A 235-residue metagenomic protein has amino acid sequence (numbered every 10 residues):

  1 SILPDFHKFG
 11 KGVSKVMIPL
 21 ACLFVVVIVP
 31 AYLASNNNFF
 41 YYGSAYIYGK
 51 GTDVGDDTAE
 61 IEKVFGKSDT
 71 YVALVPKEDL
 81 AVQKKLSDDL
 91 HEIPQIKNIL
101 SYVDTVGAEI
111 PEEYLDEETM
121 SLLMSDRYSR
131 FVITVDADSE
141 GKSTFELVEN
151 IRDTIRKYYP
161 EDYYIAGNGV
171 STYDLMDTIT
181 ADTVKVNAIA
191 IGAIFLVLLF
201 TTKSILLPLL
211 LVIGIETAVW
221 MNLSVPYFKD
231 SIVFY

Functional and structural regions predicted by a protein language model:
S1-I2: Transmembrane alpha-helices and their membrane-interface boundaries in multi-pass membrane transporters and channels
K8-S14, T58-E60: A short amphipathic helical element positioned immediately N-terminal to and/or at the very start of a transmembrane
K11-V25, N187-A188: Membrane-interface helix starts
P19-V54: Transmembrane helices with small-residue packing motifs
F39, Y46-L207, G214-F228, I232: Structured non-transmembrane domains adjacent to transmembrane bundles in polytopic membrane proteins
